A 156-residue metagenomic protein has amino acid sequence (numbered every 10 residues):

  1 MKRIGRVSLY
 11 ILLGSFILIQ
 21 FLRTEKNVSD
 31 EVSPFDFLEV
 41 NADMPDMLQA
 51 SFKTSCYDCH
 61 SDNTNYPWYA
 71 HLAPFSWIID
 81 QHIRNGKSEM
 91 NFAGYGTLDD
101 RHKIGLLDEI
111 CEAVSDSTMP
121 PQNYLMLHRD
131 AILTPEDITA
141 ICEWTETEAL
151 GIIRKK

Functional and structural regions predicted by a protein language model:
R6-R23: Hydrophobic membrane-insertion alpha-helices, especially the h-region of bacterial N-terminal signal peptides
F21-V32: Aromatic-capped interface at the extracytoplasmic side of an N-terminal signal-anchor transmembrane helix
D30-F52: Electrostatic cytochrome c docking/interface patches
D43, M47, S51, P74 (+5 more regions): Extracytoplasmic/secreted proteins, especially bacterial periplasmic and envelope-associated proteins
F52-T64, M119, I141: The canonical Cys-X-X-Cys-His
Y66-D80: Acidic helix-start/capping segments at beta-turn-to-alpha-helix junctions
W77-L127: Extracytoplasmic electron-transfer domains, predominantly the class I c-type cytochrome c fold
D116-T118, R129-K155: C-terminal capping alpha-helices of c-type cytochrome domains
